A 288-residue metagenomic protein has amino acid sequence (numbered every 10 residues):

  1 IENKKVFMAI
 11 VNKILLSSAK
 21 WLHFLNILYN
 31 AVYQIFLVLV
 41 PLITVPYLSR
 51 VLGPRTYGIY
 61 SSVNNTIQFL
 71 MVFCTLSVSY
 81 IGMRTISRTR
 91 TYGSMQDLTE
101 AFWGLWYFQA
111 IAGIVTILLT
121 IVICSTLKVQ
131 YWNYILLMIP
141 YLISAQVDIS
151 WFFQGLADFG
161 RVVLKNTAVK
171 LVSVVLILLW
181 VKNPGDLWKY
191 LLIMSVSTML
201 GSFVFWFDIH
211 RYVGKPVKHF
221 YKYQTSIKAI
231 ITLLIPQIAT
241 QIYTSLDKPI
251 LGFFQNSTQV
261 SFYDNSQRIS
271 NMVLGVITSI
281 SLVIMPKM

Functional and structural regions predicted by a protein language model:
K5, I10, S18-S79, V174 (+1 more regions): Signature of the first transmembrane helix
A9, Y107-A239, S245: Hydrophobic transmembrane helix module of multi-pass membrane transport proteins
L25-P41, V169-K170, Y190-I209, F220-P286: Transmembrane helical elements of multi-pass membrane transporters/channels
N26-L37, V63, I67-S125: Membrane-water interface segments that mark the loop-to-transmembrane alpha-helix transition
A31, G58-S61, W106, I135 (+3 more regions): Hydrophobic/aromatic positions within or immediately flanking transmembrane alpha-helices of multi-pass small-molecule
T44, L48, V78-G82, I149 (+4 more regions): Hydrophobic/aromatic residues in alpha-helical transmembrane segments
R55-G58, W103, W132, G160 (+2 more regions): Residues that define the loop-to-transmembrane-helix transition and helix capping in multi-pass membrane transporters
T75-Y92, S270-M288: Helix-loop junctions and terminal segments of transmembrane helices in multi-pass membrane transport/translocation
